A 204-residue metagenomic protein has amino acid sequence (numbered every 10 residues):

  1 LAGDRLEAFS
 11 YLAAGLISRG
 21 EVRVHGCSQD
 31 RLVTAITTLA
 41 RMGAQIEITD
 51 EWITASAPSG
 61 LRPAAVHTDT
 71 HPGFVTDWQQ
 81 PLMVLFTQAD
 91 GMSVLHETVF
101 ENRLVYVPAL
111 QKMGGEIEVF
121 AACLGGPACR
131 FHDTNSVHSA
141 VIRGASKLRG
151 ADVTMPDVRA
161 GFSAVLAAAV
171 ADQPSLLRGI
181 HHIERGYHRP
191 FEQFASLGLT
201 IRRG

Functional and structural regions predicted by a protein language model:
L1-G204: Short, structured segments at the rim of ligand-binding sites
